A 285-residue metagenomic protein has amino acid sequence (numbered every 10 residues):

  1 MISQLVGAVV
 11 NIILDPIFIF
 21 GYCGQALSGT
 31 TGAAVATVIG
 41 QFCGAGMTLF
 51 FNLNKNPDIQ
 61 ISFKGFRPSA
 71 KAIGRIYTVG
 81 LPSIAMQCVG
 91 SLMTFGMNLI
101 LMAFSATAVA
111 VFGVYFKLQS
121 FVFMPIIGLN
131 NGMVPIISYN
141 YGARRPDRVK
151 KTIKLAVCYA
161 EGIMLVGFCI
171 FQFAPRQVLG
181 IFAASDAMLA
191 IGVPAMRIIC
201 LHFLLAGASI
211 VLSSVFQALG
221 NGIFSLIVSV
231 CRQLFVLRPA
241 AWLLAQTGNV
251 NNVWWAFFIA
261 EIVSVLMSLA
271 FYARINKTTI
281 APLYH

Functional and structural regions predicted by a protein language model:
M1-I13, I17, T31-V38, L129 (+5 more regions): Alpha-helical transmembrane segments of multi-pass membrane transporters/permeases
G7, G40-G44, T48, N52 (+2 more regions): Transmembrane helical elements of multi-pass membrane transporters/channels
V10, G44, V89, M93 (+8 more regions): Residue-level signal for transmembrane alpha-helical positions in Major Facilitator Superfamily
I12, P16, F42, C88 (+3 more regions): Hydrophobic alpha-helical segments, especially transmembrane helices and their immediate juxtamembrane helical caps
L14-D15, T48, L81, M93 (+8 more regions): Hydrophobic/aromatic residues in alpha-helical transmembrane segments
I17-S28, C88-Y115, F121, Y139 (+2 more regions): Helix-terminus/linker motif at the lipid-water interface of multi-pass membrane proteins
A26-L81, I137-H202, L243-H285: Short alpha-helical transmembrane segments in multi-pass integral membrane proteins
V111-P175, A206-V228: Small-residue-rich hydrophobic transmembrane alpha-helices
